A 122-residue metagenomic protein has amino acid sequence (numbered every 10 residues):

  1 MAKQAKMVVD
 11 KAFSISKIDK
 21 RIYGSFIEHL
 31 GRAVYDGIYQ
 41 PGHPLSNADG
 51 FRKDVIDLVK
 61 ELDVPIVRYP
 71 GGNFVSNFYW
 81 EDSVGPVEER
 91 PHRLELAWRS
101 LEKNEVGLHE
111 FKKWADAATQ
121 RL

Functional and structural regions predicted by a protein language model:
M1-L122: Non-catalytic accessory regions flanking glycosidase/transglycosidase catalytic cores in CAZymes
